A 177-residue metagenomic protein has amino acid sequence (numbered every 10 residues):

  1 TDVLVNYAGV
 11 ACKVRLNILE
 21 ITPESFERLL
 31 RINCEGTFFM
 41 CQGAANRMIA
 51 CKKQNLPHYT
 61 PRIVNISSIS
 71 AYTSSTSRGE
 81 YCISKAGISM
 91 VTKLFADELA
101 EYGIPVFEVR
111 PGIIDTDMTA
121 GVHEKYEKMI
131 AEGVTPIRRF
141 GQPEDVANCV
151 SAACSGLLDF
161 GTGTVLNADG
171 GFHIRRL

Functional and structural regions predicted by a protein language model:
R15, G133, S151, T162-L177: Short C-terminal tail/terminal secondary-structure segment of NAD(P)H-dependent dehydrogenase/reductase domains
R15-I18, T22-E27, I130-A131: Substrate-binding pocket helix/loop in short-chain dehydrogenase/reductase
C41, S84, T92: Active-site helix of classical SDR
N46, D97-E98: Alpha-helical segment proximal to the catalytic Tyr-Lys
S68: Residue(s) in the substrate-gating loop at a strand-loop-helix junction that position the organic substrate next
A100-P105, G161-G163: Short, small/polar-rich loop/turn modules that mediate ligand/substrate recognition or access, typified
T135-V146: A conserved structural motif in NAD(P)-dependent oxidoreductases
